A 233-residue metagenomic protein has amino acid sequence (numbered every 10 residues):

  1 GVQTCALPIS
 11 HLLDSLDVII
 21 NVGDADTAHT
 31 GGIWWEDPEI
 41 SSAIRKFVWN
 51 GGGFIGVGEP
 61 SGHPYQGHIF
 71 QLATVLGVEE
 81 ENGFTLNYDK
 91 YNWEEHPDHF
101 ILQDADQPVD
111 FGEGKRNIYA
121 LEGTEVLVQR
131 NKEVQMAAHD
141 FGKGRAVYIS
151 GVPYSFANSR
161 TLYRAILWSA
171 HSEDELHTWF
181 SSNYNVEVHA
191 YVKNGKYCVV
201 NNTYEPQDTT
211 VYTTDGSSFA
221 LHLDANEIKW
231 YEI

Functional and structural regions predicted by a protein language model:
G1-L7: Short, small-residue-biased leader/transition segments that mark boundaries at the very start of proteins
P8-D14, E36: Short amphipathic alpha-helix with an adjacent loop that forms part of the alpha/beta core around
H11-L12, G23, Q71-L86, A120-E125 (+2 more regions): Extracellular ligand-binding/catalytic regions of CAZymes and related secreted enzymes and adhesion modules
D14-V18, N50-F54, G144: Loop/turn elements at helix/coil->beta-strand transitions in domains of secreted/extracellular proteins
N21-D37, V152: The substrate-binding groove and active-site-proximal loops of carbohydrate-active enzymes, especially glycoside
A28-H29, G62-G67, A137, F156-N158: Short catalytic/ligand-binding loop motif for oxyanion handling, primarily in non-cytosolic enzymes, centered on
G31-Q107, G112-G114, L127-V128: A glycine-rich, often tryptophan-bearing local segment used as a flexible ligand/cofactor-contacting loop or short
